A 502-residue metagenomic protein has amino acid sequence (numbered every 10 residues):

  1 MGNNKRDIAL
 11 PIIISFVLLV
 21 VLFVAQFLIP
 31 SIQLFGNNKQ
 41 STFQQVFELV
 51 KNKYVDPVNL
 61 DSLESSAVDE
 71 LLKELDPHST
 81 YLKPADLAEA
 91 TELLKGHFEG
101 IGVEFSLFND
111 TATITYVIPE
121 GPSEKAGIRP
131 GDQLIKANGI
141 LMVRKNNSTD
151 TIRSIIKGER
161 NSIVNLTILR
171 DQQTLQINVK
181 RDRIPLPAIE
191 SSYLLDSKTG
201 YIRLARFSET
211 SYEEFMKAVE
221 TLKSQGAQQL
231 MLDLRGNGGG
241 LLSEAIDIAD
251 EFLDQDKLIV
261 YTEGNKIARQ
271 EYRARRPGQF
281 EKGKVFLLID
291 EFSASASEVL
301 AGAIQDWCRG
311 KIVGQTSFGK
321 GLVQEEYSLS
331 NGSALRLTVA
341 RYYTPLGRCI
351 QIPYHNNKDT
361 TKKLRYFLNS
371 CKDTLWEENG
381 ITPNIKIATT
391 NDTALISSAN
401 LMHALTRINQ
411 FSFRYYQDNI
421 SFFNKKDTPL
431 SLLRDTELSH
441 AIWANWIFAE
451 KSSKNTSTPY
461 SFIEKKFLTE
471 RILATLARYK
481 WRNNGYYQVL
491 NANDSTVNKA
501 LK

Functional and structural regions predicted by a protein language model:
M1-D7: Short, Lys/Arg-rich N-terminal segment immediately upstream of the first membrane anchor
G2, F27-K39, F43, F47 (+6 more regions): Cleft-lining beta-strand/loop regions that shape enzyme active-site pockets
L10-F27: Hydrophobic membrane-insertion alpha-helices, especially the h-region of bacterial N-terminal signal peptides
Y54-T115, N161-S191, L490-K502: Extended, small/polar residue-biased N-terminal targeting/export presequences and adjacent propeptide/linker tracts
L134-I135, V164, I350, L375: Generic structural signal for buried aliphatic residues
I259-Y261, K311-Q315, P345, C349-I352 (+1 more regions): Acidic/polar loop patches that form or flank catalytic/metal-binding clefts of enzymes that bind anionic ligands
A296, G319-D373: Polar, glycine-rich mid-to-C-terminal structural blocks that act as macromolecule-binding/assembly scaffolds
R348-K502: Conserved functional hotspot residues or short segments at active or partner-binding sites across diverse domains
